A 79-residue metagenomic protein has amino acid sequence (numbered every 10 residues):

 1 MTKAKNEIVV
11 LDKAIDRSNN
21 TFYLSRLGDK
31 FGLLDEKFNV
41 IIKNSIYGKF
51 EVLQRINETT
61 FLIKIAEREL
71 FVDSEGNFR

Functional and structural regions predicted by a protein language model:
M1-R79: Residue-level detector of conserved, function-critical positions
